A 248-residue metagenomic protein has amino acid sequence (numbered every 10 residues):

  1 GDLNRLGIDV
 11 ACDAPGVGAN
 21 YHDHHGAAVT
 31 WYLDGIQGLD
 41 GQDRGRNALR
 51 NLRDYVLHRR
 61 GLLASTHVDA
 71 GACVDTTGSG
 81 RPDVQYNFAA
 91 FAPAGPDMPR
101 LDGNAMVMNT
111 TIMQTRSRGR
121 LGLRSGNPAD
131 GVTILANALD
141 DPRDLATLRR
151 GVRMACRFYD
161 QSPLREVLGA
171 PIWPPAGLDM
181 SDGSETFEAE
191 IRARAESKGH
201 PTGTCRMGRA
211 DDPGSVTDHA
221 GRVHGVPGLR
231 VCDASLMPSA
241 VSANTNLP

Functional and structural regions predicted by a protein language model:
G1-L52, L62: Glycine-rich loop(s) and the adjacent beta-strand/alpha-helix scaffold that form part
L33-G38, N51-P248: FAD-dependent oxidoreductase catalytic-site/capping-region signature
